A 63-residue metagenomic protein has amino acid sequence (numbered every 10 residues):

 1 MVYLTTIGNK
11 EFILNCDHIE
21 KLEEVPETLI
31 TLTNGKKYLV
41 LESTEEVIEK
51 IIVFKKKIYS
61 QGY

Functional and structural regions predicted by a protein language model:
M1-I13, D17-Y63: Eukaryotic intrinsically disordered, low-complexity regulatory linkers and tails enriched in Ser/Thr/Pro
